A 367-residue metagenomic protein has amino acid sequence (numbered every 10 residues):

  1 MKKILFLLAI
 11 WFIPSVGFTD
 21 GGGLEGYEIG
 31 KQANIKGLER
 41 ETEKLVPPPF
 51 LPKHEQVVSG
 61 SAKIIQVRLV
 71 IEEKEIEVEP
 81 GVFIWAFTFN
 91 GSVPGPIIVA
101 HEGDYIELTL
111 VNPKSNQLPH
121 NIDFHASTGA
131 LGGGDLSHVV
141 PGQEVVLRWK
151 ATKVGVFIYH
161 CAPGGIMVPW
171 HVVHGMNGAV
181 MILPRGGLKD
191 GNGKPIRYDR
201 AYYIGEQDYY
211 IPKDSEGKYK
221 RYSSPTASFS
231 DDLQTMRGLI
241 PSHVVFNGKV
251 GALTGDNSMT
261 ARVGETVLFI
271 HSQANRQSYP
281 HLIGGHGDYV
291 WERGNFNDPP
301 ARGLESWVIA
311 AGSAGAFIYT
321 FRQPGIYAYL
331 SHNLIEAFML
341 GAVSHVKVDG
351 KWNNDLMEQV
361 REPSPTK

Functional and structural regions predicted by a protein language model:
M1-I4: Positively charged n-region of N-terminal signal peptides that target proteins for export
F6-L8: Sec-dependent N-terminal signal peptides
F18-K367: Copper-binding active sites and cupredoxin-like electron-transfer domains, recognizing His/Cys-rich ligand loops
